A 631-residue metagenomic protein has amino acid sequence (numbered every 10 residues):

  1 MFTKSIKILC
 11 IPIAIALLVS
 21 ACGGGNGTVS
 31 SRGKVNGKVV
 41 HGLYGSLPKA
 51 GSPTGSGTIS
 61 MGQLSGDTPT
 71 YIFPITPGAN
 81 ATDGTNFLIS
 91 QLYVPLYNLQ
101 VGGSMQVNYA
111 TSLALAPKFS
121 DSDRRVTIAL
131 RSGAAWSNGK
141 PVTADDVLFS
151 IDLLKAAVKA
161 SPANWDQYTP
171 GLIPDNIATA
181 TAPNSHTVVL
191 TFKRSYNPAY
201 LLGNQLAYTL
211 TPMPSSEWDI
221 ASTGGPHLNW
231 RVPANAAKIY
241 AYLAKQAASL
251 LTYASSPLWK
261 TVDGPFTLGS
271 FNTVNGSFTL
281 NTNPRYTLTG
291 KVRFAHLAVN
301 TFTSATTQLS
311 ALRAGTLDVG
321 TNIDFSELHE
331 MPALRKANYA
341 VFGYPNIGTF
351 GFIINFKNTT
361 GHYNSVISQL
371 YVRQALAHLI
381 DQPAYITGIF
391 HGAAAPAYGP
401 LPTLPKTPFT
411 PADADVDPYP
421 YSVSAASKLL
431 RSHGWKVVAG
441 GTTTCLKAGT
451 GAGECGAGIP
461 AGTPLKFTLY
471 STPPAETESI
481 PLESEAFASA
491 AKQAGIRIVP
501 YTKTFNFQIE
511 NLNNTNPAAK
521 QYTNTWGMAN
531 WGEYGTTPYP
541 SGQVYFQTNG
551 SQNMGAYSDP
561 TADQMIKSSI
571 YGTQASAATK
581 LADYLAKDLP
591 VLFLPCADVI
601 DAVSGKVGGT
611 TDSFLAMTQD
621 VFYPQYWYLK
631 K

Functional and structural regions predicted by a protein language model:
L18-A21: C-terminal motif of bacterial Sec signal peptides marking the signal peptidase cleavage site
I59-D121, T261: N-terminal lobe/hinge region of extracytoplasmic solute-binding protein
M61, G139, L317-V319, L469-Y470 (+3 more regions): Periplasmic binding protein-like
A81, L115-A163, A178, P183 (+3 more regions): Aromatic- and charge-enriched surface segment that lines or borders ligand/interaction sites
R131, A254-S256, P284-E330, S484 (+1 more regions): Ligand-site clamp/hinge motif
Y168-L243: Surface-exposed binding/hinge segments that line and control ligand-binding clefts or catalytic entry sites
T279-N281, I367-S489, K580: Append "and occasionally in soluble cytosolic enzymes with long acidic Gly/Pro-rich linkers
V603-K631: Long beta-strand-rich cores associated with HINT superfamily self-processing modules
